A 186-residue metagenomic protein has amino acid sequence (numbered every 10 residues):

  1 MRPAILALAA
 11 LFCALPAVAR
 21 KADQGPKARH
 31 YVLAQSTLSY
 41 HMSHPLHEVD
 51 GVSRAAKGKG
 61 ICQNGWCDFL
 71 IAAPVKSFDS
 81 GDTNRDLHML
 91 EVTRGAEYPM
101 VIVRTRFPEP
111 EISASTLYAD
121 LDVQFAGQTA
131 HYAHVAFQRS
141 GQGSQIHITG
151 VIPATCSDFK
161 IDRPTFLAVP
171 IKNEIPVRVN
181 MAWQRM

Functional and structural regions predicted by a protein language model:
M1-A4: Positively charged n-region of N-terminal signal peptides that target proteins for export
A7-A14: Bacterial N-terminal signal peptides
A19-M186: Low-complexity, acidic/polar, glycine-enriched regions of mature
